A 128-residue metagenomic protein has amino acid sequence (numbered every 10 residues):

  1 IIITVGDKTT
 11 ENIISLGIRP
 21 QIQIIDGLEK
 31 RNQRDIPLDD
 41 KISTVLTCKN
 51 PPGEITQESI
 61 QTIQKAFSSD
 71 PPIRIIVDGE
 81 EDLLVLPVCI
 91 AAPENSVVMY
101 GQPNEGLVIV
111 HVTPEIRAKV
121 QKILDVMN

Functional and structural regions predicted by a protein language model:
I1-I73, V77-R117: Conserved mixed alpha/beta catalytic, RNA-binding, or beta-rich assembly cores of soluble enzyme, regulatory
V112-N128: Charged phosphate-binding loop/patch that engages nucleotide di/tri-phosphates or the phosphate backbone of nucleic
